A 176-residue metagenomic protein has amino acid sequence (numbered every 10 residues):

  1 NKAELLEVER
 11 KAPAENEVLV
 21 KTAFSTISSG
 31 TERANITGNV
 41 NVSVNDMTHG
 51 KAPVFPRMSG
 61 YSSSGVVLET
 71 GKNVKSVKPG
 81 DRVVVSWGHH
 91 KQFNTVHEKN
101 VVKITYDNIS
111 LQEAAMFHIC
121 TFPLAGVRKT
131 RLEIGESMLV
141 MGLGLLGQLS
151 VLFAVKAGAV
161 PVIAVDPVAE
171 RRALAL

Functional and structural regions predicted by a protein language model:
V8-S63: N-terminal glycine-rich beta->alpha transition that marks the start or flank of a dinucleotide-binding site
A14, K78-P79, H97, E133: Residue-level recognition of short, solvent-exposed, well-ordered loop/turn junctions that link secondary-structure
E17, F24, D81-V83, F93 (+2 more regions): Residue-level marker of beta-strand positions
A23-F24, K72, G88, L143: Short, surface-exposed secondary-structure boundary micro-motifs
S62-W87: A glycine-/small-residue-rich N-terminal strand-loop-strand element that serves as the cofactor-binding glycine loop
W87-K99: A structural motif shared across PLP-dependent enzymes of the aminotransferase-like
N100-L111: Glycine/charged-rich beta-loop-alpha catalytic/anionic-binding loops adjacent to active sites
Q112-L176: Mid-domain Rossmann-like dinucleotide-binding core that forms the NAD(H)/NADP(H) cofactor-binding site
